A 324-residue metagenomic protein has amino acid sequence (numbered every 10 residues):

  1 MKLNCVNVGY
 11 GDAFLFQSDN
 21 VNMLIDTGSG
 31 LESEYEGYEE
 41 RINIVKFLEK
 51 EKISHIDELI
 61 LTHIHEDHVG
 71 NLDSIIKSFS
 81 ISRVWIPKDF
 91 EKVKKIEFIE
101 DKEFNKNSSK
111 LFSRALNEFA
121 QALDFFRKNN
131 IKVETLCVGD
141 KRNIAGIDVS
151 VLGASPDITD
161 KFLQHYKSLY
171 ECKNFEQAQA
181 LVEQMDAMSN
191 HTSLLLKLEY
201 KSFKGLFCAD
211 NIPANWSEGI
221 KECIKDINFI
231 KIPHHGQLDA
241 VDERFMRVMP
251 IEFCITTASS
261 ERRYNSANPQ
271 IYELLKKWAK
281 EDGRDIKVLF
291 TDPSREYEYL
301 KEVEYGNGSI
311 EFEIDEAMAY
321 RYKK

Functional and structural regions predicted by a protein language model:
M1, V69, D73-L206, K280-K287 (+1 more regions): Flexible, acidic/histidine-containing loops and adjacent segments that form or flank the divalent-metal
M1-S54, A187-A214: Conserved beta-strand hairpin/beta-sheet module of binuclear metal-dependent hydrolase folds, prominently
Y10-D12, L31-S33, I64-V69, E91-K94 (+5 more regions): Active-site environment of divalent metal-dependent phosphoester hydrolases
M23, E34-P87, E91, K221-Q237 (+1 more regions): Active-site metal-binding motif and surrounding structural segment of the metallo-beta-lactamase
T27, K88, L198-Y200, F207-N211 (+3 more regions): Active-site proximal loops enriched in glycine and acidic residues that flank catalytic Cys/His/Asp and coordinate
T27-E40, Y166-K173, Q237-D239, R262-R263: Acidic/histidine-rich helix-loop elements that form or flank divalent-metal/phosphate-binding sites at the catalytic
L72-S74, E97-F98, E218-K221, E243-F245 (+1 more regions): Short amphipathic alpha-helical segments
I224-V303: Long, structured stretches of catalytic cores involved in phosphate-ester chemistry, encompassing
